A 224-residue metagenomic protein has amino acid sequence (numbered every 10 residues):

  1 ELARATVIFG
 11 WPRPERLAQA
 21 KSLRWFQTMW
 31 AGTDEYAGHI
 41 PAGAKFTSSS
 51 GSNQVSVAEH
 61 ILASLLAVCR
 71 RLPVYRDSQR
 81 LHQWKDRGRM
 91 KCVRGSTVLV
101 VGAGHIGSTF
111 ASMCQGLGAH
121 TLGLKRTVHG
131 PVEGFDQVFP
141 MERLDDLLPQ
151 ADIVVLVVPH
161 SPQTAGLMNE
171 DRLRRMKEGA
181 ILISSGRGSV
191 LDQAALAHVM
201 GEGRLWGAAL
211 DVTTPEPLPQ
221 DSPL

Functional and structural regions predicted by a protein language model:
L2-A3, L17-A20, P41, V93 (+3 more regions): A short, aliphatic-rich alpha-helical micro-motif
R4-Q79, R87-K91: Phosphate/diphosphate ligand-binding glycine-rich loop within oxidoreductases
A20-R24, P41-K45, G118-A119, E178-A180 (+1 more regions): A short helix->loop->beta-strand "cap" motif at the edges of active sites that frequently abuts
G43, R94-V98, E170, G179: Phosphate-coordination loops involved in phosphoryl transfer and adenosine-cofactor binding
Y75-T109, Q137-V138: Glycine-rich NAD(P)-binding loop of Rossmann-like domains
A111, Q115, M200-G201: Gly/Ala-rich phosphate-binding loop of Rossmann-like dinucleotide-binding domains, activating on the conserved
G116-G134: NAD(P)-binding Rossmann-fold cofactor-contacting core
V128-P223: Rossmann-like adenosine-cofactor binding region
